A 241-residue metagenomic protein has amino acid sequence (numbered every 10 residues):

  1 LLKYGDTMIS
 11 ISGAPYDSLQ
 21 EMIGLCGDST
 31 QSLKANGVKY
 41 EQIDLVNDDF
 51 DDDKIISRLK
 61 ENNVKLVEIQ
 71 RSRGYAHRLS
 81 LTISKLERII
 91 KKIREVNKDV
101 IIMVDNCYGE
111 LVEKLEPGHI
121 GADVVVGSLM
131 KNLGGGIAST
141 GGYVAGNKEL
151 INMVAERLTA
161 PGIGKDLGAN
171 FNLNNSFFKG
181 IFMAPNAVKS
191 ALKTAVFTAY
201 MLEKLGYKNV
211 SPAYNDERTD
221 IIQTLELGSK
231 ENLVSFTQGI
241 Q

Functional and structural regions predicted by a protein language model:
L1-K189, K193, L202, K208-V210: Conserved PLP-enzyme active-site core in the AAT-like
E203-Q241: Conserved C-terminal alpha-helix-loop-beta "cap" of PLP-dependent enzymes that closes/shapes the active-site mouth
